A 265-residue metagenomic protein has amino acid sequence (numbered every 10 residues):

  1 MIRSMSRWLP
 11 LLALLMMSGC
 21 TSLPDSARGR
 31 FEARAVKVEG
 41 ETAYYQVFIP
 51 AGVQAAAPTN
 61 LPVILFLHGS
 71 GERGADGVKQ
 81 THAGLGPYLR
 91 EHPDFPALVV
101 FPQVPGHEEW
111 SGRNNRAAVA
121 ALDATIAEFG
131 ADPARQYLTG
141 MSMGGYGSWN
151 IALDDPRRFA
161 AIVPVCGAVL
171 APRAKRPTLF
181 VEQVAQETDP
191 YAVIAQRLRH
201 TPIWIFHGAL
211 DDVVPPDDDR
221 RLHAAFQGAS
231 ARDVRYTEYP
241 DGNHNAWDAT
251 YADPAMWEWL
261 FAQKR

Functional and structural regions predicted by a protein language model:
M1-L9: Bacterial N-terminal signal peptides that target proteins for export
L9-S18: Bacterial N-terminal signal peptides
C20-V63, T139-M141, V184-Q186, R220-A224 (+5 more regions): A domain-start/cap signature at the N-terminus of enzymes
Q46, V63-L67, L98-Q103, R135-G140 (+4 more regions): Structural recognition of the beta-strand scaffold that forms the well-ordered cores of secreted hydrolase catalytic
G52-T59, H107-M143, P156: Gly/Ser-rich "nucleophile elbow"/oxyanion-hole loop immediately N-terminal to the catalytic nucleophile in hydrolases
V63, L67-A121: Active-site machinery of serine-nucleophile hydrolases
G145-P156, I162: Short glycine-enriched nucleophile-adjacent loop and the immediately C-terminal alpha-helix near the catalytic center
A161, C166-Y251: The feature captures the conserved acid-bearing segment of alpha/beta-hydrolase catalytic domains
